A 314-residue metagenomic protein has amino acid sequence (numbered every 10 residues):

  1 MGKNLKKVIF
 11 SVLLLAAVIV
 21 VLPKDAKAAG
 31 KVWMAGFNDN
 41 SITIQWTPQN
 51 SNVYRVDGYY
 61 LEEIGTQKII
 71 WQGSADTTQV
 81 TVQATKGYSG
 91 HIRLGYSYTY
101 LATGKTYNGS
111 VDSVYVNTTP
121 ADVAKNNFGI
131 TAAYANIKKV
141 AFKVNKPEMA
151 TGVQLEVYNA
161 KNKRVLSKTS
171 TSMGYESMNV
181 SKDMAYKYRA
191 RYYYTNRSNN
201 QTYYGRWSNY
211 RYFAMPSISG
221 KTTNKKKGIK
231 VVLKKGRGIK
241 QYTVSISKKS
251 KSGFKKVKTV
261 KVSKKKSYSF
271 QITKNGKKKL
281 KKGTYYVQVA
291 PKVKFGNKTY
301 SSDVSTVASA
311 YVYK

Functional and structural regions predicted by a protein language model:
M1-F10: Bacterial N-terminal signal peptides that target proteins for export
S11-V20: Bacterial N-terminal signal peptides
I19-K31: Sec-dependent signal peptide cleavage junction
A28-S51, T106-E148, T202-G238, T299-K314: Pro/Thr/Ser/Gly-rich low-complexity, intrinsically disordered linker/stalk tracts
I44, V140-V144, V153-V157, Y188 (+3 more regions): Fold-core signature of tandem repeat domains
Q49-G65, N145-A160, K234-V257: Solvent-exposed loop/turn segments flanking beta-strands in beta-repeat/beta-sandwich domains
E63-G87, V157-K182, I246-L280: Recognizes extended acidic, P/S/T-rich segments that occur within or adjacent to Ig-like beta-sandwich modules
A84-G104, V180-S198, K279-K298: Beta-strand-rich modules
